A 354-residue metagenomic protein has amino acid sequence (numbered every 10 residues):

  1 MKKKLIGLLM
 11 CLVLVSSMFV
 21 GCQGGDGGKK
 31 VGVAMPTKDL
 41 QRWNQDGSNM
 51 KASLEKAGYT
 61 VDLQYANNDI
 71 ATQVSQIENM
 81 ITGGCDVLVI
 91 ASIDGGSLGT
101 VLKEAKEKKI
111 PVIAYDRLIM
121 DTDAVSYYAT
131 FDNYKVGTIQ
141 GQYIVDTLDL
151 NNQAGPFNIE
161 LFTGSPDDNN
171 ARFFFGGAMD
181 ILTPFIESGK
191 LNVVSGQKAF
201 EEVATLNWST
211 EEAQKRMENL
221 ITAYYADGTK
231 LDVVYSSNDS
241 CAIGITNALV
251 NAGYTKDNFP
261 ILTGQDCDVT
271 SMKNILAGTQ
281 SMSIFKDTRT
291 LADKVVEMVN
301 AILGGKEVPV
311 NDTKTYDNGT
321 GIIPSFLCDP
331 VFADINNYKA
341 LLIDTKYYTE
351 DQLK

Functional and structural regions predicted by a protein language model:
M1-L8: Positively charged n-region of N-terminal signal peptides that target proteins for export
K2, C22-K354: A residue-level marker of the well-folded mature domains of exported/periplasmic proteins
C11-V13: Repetitive helical segments and hydrophobic/amphipathic motifs
V15-S16, G84: Intrinsically disordered, low-complexity segments enriched in Ser/Pro/Gly/Ala and basic residues
S17-G21: C-terminal motif of bacterial Sec signal peptides marking the signal peptidase cleavage site
